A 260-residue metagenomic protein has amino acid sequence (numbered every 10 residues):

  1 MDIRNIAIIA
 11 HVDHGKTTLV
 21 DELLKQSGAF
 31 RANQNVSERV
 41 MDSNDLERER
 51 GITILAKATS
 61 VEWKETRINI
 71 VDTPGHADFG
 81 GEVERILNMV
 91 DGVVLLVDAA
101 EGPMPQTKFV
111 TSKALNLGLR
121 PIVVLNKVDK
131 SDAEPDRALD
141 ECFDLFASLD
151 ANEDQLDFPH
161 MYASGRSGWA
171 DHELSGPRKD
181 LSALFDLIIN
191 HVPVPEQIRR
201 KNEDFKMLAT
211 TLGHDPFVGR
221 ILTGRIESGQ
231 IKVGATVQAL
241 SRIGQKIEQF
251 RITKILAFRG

Functional and structural regions predicted by a protein language model:
M1-G260: Structural and coupling elements of P-loop NTPases
